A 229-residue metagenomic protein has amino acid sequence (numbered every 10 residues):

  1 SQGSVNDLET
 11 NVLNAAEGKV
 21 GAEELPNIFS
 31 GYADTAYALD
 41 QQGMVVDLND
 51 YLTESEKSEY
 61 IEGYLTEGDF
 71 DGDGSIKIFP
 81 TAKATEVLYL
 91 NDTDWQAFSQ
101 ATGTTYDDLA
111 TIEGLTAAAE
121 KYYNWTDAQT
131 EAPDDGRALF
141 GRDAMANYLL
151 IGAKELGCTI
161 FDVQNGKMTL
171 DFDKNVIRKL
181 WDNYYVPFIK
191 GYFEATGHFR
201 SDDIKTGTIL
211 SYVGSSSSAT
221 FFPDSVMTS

Functional and structural regions predicted by a protein language model:
S1-Q42, E56-K57: Conserved N-terminal structural module of periplasmic/extracytoplasmic solute-binding proteins
Q2-N14, A110-G114, F193-T206: Short helix-initiation/N-cap motifs at beta->coil->alpha
G3-V5, A33-A38, A84-V87, D94-W95 (+2 more regions): Solvent-exposed loop/turn segments at secondary-structure junctions within structured extracellular/periplasmic domains
G31-V87, Q96, E131-A132, S229: Hinge/lid segment of periplasmic solute-binding proteins
N49-E62, A97, T104-A110, P133 (+2 more regions): Short, solvent-exposed loop/beta-turn-alpha elements that line the ligand-binding surface or hinge of extracytoplasmic
D71-T81, E86, E113-T169, I209: Extracytoplasmic/periplasmic solute-binding protein
T116-K121, V163-G197: Glycine-centered hinge/linker elements that transmit conformational signals in sensory and ligand-binding systems
Y148-I151, E155, R178-S229: Extracytoplasmic/periplasmic substrate-binding proteins
